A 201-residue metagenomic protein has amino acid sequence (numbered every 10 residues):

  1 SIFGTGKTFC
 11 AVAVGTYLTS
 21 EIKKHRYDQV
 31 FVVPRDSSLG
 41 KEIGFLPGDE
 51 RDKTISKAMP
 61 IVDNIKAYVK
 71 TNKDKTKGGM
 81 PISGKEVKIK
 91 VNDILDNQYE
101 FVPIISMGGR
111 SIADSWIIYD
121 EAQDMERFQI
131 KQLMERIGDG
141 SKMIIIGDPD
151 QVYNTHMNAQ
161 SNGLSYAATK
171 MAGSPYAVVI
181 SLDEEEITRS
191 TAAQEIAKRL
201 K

Functional and structural regions predicted by a protein language model:
I2-K88, N154-P175: Conserved P-loop
T5, R35-G40, S106-G108, D124 (+4 more regions): Conserved nucleotide-binding/hydrolysis micro-motifs of P-loop NTPases
E21-H25, G108-S111, M125, E135-M143 (+1 more regions): Conserved catalytic network of the ASCE P-loop NTPase/AAA+ motor domain
V30-V32, F101, A177-S181: Conserved beta-strand scaffold positions in the cores of enzyme catalytic domains, especially in NTP/NDP-utilizing
V32, I118-D120, K142-D148: Structural recognition of the conserved hydrophobic beta-strand(s) that form the central parallel beta-sheet of P-loop
V62-D63, A67-K70, K88-I89, K131-I144: Conserved catalytic/switch belt of AAA+ P-loop NTPases
V91-Q132: Conserved RecA-like ASCE ATPase "motif II neighborhood" in helicase/translocase motors
A167-K201: Conserved coupling/interface region of RecA-like P-loop/ASCE motor cores
